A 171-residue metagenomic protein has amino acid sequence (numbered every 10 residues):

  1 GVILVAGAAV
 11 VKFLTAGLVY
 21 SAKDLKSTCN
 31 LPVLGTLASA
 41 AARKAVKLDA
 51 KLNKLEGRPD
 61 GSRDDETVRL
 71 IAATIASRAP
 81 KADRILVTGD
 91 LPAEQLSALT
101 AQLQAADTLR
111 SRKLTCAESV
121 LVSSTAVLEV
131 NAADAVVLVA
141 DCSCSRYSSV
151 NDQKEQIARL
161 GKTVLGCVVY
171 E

Functional and structural regions predicted by a protein language model:
G1-R112, V127, D141-E171: Short boundary/hinge segments that flank catalytic cores
A117-L121: Short gly/ser/thr-rich secondary-structure transition/capping motifs
S123-C142: Inter-motif core of Ras-like GTPase G domains
